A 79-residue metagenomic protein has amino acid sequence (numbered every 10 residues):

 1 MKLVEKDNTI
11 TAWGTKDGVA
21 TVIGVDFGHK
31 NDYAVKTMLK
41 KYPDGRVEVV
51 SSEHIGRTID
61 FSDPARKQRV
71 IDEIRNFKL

Functional and structural regions predicted by a protein language model:
M1-L79: RNase H-like, metal-dependent nuclease domains and their acidic two-metal-ion catalytic environment used
